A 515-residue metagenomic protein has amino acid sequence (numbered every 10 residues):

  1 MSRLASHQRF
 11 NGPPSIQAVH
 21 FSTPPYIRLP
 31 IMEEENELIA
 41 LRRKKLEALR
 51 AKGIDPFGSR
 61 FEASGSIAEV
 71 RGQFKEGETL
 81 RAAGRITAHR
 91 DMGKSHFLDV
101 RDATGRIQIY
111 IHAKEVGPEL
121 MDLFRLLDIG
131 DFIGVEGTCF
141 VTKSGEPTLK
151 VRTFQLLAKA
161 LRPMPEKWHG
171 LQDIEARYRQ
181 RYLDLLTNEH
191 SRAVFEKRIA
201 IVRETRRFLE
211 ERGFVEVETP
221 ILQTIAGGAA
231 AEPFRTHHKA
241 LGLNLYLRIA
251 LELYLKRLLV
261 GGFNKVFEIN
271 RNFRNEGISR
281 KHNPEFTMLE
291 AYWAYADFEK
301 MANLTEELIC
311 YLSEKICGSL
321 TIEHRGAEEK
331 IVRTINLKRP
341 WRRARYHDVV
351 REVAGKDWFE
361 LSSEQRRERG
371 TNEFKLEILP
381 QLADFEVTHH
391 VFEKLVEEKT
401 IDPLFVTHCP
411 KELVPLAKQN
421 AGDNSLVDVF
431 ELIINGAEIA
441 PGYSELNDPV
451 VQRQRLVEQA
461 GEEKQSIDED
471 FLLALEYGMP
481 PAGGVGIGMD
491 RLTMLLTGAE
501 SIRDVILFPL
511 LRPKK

Functional and structural regions predicted by a protein language model:
S6, G12-P13, V19: Targeting/processing segments of secretory and organellar proteins
V19-I31: Short, Lys/Arg-enriched N-terminal segments with co-localized hydrophobic residues within the first ~10-30 amino acids
R28-E34, L46-K52, P56-K300, L395 (+1 more regions): Class II aminoacyl-tRNA synthetase-like tRNA-binding/catalytic domains
I39-R42, R50, A83, K150 (+8 more regions): Hydrophobic face of alpha-helices
P220-S313, A327-K330, P340-K515: A translation/RNA-centric and nucleic-acid-associated enzymatic feature enriched in Class II aminoacyl-tRNA synthetases
S313-I322: Flexible helix-coil linker/hinge segments at domain or subdomain boundaries
